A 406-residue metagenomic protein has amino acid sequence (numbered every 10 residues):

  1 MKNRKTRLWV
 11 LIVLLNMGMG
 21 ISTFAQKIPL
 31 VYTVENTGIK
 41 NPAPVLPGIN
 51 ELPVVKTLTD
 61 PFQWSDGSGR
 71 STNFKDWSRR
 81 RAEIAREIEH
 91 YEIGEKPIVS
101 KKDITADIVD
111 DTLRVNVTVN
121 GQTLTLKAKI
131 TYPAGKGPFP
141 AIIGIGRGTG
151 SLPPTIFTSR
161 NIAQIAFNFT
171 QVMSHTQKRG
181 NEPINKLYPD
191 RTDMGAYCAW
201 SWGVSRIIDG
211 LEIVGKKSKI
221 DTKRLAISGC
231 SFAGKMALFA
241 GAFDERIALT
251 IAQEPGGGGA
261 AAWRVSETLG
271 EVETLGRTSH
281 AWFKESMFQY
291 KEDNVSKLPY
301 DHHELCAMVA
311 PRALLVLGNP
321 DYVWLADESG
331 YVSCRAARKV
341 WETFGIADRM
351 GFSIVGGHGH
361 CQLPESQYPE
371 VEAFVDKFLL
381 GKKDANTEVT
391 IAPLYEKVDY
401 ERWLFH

Functional and structural regions predicted by a protein language model:
M1-T6: N-terminal secretory signal peptides that target proteins for export/translocation
V10-G20: Bacterial N-terminal signal peptides
I21-A25: Sec/Tat signal peptide C-region and signal peptidase I cleavage site
Q26-K127, Y132-G137, A310-L314, N319-H406: Alpha/beta-hydrolase-fold serine-hydrolase catalytic core, especially in secreted/extracellular enzymes
P138-I142, R160-Q164, T222-R224, E245-L249 (+2 more regions): Loop/turn elements at helix/coil->beta-strand transitions in domains of secreted/extracellular proteins
G144-K219, G256-V265: Cap/lid segment of the alpha/beta-hydrolase catalytic domain
I207-E271, F283: Primarily recognizes the serine-hydrolase "nucleophile elbow" in alpha/beta-hydrolase and SGNH/GDSL folds
K216, E254-L305, A326-C334, E342-A347: Mobile cap/lid helix-loop segments that gate and shape the active-site cleft of serine hydrolases
